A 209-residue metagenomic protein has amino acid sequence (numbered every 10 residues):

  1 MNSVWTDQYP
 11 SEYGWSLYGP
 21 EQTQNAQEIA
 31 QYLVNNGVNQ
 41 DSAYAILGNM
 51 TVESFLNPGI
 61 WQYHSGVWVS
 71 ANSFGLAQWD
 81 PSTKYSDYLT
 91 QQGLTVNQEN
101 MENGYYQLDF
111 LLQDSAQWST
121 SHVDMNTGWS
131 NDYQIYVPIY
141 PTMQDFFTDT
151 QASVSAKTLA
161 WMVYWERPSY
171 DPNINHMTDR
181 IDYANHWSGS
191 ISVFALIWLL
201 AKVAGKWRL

Functional and structural regions predicted by a protein language model:
N2-L33, V52-S153: Peptidoglycan-targeting cell-wall enzymes and recognition modules
Q27-A30, A43-M50, S155-L159: Short, well-structured alpha-helical segments
N35-G37: Helix-boundary and loop/linker segments of multi-pass membrane transporters
N39-Y44, Y106, W118, S155-K157: Loop/turn elements at helix/coil->beta-strand transitions in domains of secreted/extracellular proteins
D41-N57, L111, M162: Short, functionally critical alpha-helical segments immediately adjacent to catalytic or ligand/cofactor-binding
Q113, A160-Y164, W198-L199: Short, hydrophobic/amphipathic alpha-helical patches that form generic packing surfaces within helical domains
T142-S192: Active-site or metal-binding loop neighborhoods of secreted/extracellular toxin and effector enzymes
S192-L209: Single-pass alpha-helical membrane anchors
